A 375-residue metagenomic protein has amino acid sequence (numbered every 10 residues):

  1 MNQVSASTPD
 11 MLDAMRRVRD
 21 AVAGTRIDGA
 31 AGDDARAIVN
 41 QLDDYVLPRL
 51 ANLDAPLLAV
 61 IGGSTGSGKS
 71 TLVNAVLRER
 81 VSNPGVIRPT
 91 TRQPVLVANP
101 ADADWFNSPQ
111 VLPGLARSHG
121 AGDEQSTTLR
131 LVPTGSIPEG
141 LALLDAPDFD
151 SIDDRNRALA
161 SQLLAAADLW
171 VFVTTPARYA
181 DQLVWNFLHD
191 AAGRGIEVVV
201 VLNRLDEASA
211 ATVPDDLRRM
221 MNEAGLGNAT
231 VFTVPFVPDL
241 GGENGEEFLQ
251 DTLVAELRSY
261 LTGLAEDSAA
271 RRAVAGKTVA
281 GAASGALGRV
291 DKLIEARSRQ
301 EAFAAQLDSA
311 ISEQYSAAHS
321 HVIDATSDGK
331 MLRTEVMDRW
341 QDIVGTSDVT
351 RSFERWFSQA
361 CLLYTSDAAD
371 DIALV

Functional and structural regions predicted by a protein language model:
M1-A55, Q250-L253, R258-S366: Extended helical scaffolds that flank P-loop GTPase cores
P9, D13-L129: Conserved G1/Walker A P-loop phosphate-binding module
D20-A23, G66-S67, L77-V81, N99-D102 (+6 more regions): Non-catalytic alpha-helical coupling and interface elements of nucleotide-dependent molecular machines and regulators
A101-A103, D148-D150, A177-Y179, L205-A208 (+1 more regions): Conserved nucleotide-binding/hydrolysis micro-motifs of P-loop NTPases
T127-G135, A160-L169, T174-A229: Conserved C-terminal guanine-recognition region of P-loop GTPase G domains, centered on the G4
G140-D153: Switch II (G3) loop of P-loop NTPases
A208-S268: Canonical P-loop GTPase G-domain recognition
Y364-V375: Single conserved hydrophobic/aromatic residue that forms the stacking wall/gate of nucleotide- or nucleobase-binding
